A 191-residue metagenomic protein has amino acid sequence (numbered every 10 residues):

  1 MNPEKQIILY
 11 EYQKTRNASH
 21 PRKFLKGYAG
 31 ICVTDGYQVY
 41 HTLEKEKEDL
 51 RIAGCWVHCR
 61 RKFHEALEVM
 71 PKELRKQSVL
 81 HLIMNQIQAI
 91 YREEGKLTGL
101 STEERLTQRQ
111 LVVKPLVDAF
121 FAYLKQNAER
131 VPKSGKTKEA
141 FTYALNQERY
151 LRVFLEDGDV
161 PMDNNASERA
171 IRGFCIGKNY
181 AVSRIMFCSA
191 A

Functional and structural regions predicted by a protein language model:
M1-A191: Catalytic center-proximal scaffold of phosphoryl-transfer enzymes
